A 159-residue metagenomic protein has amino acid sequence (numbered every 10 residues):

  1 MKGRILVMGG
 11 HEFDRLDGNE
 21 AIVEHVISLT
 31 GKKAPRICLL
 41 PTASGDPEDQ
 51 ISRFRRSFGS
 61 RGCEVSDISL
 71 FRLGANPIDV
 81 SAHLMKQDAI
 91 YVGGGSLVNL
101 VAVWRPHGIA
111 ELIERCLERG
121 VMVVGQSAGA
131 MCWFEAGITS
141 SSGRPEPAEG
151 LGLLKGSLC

Functional and structural regions predicted by a protein language model:
M1-A89: N-terminal beta1-alpha1 cap of cysteine-dependent amidohydrolase-like domains
L6-V7, A89-G93, V124, L158-C159: Structural motif
H11, G94-V98, G129: Short glycine-rich anion-binding loops that position phosphate/pyrophosphate groups of nucleotides and phosphorylated
K33-C38, G95-S96, L153-L154: Short, surface-exposed connector motifs at secondary-structure boundaries
S66-M122: Flexible gly/pro-rich beta->alpha loop and the following alpha-helix that scaffold active-site loops
N99-C159: Class I SAM-dependent methyltransferase SAM-binding "motif I" and its flanking Rossmann-like core
